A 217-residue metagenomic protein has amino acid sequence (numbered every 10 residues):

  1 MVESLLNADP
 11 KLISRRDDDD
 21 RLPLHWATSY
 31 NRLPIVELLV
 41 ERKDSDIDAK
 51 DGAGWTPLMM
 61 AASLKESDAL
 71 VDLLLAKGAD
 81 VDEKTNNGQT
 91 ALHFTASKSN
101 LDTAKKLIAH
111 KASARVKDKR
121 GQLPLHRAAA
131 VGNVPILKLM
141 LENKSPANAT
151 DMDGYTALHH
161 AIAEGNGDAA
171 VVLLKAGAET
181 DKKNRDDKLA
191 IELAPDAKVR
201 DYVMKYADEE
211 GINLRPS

Functional and structural regions predicted by a protein language model:
M1, P34-I35, A69-L70, D102-T103 (+3 more regions): Conserved ankyrin/ankyrin-like repeat signature
M1-W26: N-terminal segments that cap or nucleate solenoid repeat domains
E3-K11, E37-S45, D72-D80, K105-S113 (+3 more regions): Ankyrin repeat domain, specifically the short helix-to-loop turn at the C-terminus of the second helix of each repeat
N31, K65-E66, S99, G132 (+2 more regions): Ankyrin-repeat intra-repeat helix-capping/turn positions
H110, N143, K175-S217: Ankyrin-repeat-protein effector appendages
